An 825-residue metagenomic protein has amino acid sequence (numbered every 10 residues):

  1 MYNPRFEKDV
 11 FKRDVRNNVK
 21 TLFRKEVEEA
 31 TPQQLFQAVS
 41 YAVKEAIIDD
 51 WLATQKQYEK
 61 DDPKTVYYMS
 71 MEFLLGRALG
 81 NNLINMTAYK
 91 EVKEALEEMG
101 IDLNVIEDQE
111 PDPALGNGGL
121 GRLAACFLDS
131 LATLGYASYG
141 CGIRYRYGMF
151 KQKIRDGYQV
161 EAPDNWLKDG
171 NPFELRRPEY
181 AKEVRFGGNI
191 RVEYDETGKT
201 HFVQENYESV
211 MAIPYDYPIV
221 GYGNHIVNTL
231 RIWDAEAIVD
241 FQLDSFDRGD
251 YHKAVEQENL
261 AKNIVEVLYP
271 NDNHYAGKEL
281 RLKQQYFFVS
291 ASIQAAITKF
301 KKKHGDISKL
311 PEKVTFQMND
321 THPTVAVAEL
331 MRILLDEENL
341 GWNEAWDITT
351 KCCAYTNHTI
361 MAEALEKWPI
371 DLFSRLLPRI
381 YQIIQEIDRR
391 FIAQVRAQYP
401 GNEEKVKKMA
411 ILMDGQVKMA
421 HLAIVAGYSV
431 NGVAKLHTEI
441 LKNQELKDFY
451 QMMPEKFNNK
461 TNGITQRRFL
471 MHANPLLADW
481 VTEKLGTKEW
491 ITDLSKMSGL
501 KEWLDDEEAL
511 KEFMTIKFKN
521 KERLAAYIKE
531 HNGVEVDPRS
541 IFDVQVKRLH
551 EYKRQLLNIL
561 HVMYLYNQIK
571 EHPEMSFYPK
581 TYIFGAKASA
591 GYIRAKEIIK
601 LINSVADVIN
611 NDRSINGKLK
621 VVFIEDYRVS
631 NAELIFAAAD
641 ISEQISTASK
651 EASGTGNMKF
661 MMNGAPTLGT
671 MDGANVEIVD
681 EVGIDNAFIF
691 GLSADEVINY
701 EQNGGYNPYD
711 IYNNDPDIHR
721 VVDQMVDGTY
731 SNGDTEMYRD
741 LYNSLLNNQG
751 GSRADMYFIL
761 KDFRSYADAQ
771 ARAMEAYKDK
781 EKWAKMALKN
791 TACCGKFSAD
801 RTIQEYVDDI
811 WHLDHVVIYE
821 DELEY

Functional and structural regions predicted by a protein language model:
M1-Y825: A conserved ligand/cofactor-binding region detector
